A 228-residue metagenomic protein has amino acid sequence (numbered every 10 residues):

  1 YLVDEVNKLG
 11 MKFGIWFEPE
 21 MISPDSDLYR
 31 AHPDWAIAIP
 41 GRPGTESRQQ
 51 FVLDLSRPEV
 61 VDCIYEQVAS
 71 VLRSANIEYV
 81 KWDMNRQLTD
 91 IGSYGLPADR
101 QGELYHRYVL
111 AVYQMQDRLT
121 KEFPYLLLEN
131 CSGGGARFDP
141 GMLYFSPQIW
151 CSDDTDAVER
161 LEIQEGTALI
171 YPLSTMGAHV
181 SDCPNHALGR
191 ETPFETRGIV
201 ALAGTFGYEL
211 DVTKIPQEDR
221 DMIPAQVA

Functional and structural regions predicted by a protein language model:
Y1-E5, L9-R48, Y65, A69-R73 (+5 more regions): Aromatic-lined carbohydrate-binding surfaces of glycoside hydrolases
L2, V60, I64-V71, V112-M115 (+1 more regions): Alpha-helical packing segments of well-folded alpha/beta enzyme cores
S23-D62, H106-T213: Glycan-recognition surfaces
E78-Y79, L127: Residues at the N-termini of beta-strands
W82-M84, N130: Conserved beta-strand positions
Y94-G102, L126: Short acidic, glycine/proline-enriched helix-loop-strand junctions
E209-A228: Glycan-recognition and catalytic regions of carbohydrate-active enzymes
